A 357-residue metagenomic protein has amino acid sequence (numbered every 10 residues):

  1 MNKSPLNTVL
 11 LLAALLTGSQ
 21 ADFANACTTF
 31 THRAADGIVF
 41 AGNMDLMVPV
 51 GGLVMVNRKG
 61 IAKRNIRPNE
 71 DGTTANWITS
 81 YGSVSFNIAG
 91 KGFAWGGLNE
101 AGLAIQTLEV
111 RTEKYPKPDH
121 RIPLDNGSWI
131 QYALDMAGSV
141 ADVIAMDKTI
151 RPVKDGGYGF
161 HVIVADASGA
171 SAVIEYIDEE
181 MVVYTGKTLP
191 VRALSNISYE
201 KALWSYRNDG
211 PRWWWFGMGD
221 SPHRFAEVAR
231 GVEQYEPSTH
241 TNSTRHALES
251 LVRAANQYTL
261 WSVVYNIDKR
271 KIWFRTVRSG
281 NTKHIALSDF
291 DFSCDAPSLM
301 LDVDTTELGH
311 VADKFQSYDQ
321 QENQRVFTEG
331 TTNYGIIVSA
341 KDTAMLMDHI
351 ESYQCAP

Functional and structural regions predicted by a protein language model:
M1-V9: Bacterial N-terminal signal peptides that target proteins for export
L10-L16: Hydrophobic helical h-region of N-terminal Sec-dependent signal peptides in bacterial secretory/periplasmic proteins
L16-A24: C-terminal segment of classical bacterial N-terminal signal peptides
T28-K91, L108-D135, F160, D166-P357: C-terminal, well-structured catalytic/ligand-binding subdomain of enzymes
G37, N99-A104: Beta-strand-turn-beta hairpins that frame and shape the catalytic cleft of phosphate-ester-processing enzymes
G102, V143, V263: A residue-level signal for conserved active-site and pocket-lining positions in enzyme catalytic cores
S128-G138, I144-I150: Acidic, contiguous internal or C-terminal segments within carbohydrate-active enzymes that form a structured patch used
D142-I163, A170: Secretory/export targeting leaders with adjacent low-complexity proregions
